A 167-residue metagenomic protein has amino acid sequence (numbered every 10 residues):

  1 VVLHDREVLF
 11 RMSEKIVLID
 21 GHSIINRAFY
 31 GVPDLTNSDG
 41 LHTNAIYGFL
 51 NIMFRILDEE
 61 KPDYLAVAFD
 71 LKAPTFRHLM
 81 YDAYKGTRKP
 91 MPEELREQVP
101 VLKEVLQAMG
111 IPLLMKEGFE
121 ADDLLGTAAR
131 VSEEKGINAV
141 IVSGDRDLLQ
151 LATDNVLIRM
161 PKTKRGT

Functional and structural regions predicted by a protein language model:
L3-V8: Targeting/processing segments of secretory and organellar proteins
M12-V142, R146-T167: Noncatalytic, basic helical substrate-engagement surface that gates or grips nucleic-acid strands
